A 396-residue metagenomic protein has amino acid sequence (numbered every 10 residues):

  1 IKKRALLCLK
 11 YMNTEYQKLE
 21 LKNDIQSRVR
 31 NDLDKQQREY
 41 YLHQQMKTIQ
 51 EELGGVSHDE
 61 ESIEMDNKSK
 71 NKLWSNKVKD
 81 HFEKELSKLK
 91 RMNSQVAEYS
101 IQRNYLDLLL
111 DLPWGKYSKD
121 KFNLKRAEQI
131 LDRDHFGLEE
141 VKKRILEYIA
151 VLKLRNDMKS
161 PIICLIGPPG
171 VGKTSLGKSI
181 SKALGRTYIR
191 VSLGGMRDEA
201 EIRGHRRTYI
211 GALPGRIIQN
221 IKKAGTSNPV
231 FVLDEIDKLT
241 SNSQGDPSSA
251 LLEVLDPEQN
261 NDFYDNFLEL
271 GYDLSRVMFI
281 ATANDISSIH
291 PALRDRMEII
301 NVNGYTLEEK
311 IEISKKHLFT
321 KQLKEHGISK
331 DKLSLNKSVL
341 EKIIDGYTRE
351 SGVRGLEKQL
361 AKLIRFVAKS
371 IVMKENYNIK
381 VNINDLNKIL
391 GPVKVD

Functional and structural regions predicted by a protein language model:
I1, H58-D66, Q102-R103, K119-K125 (+2 more regions): Conserved C-terminal helix/linker of AAA+ ATPases
I1-R155: Extended, charged alpha-helical coiled-coil/arm scaffolds that mediate oligomerization and mechanical coupling in large
K72-D80, G115-Y117, G225, D285-D295 (+2 more regions): Conserved C-terminal "switch" segment of AAA+ ATPases
D157-I163, S227-P229, V277: Pre-Walker A (Motif I) flank of P-loop NTPase domains
K159-L193, K222, L252, D256: Walker A/P-loop
A183-L213, N220, T240, E309: AAA+/P-loop NTPase substrate/partner-engagement loops
A224-N228, Y264-T282, L333-S334, K380-N384: AAA+/SF3 P-loop NTPase mechanochemical coupling elements
L233-Y272: Conserved catalytic/switch belt of AAA+ P-loop NTPases
